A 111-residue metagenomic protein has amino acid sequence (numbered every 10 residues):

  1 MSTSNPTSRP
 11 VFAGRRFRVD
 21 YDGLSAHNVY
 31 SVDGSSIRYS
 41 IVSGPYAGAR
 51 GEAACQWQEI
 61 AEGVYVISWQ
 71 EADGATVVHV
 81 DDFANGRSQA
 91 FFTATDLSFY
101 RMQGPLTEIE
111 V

Functional and structural regions predicted by a protein language model:
S2-A26: Tryptophan-anchored aromatic micro-motifs
V11-A13, Y30-R38, I60-G63, V80-S88: Short, solvent-exposed coil/turn segments at beta-strand boundaries
F17-D22, Y39-V42, I67-E71, A90-T93: Short beta-strand segments that buttress and anchor functional surface loops
G23-L24, V64, P105: Large eukaryotic, non-enzymatic subunits of multiprotein complexes that serve as scaffolds/tethers, characterized by
G23-S25, G48, D73-G74, L97: Glycine-centered tight beta-turn/hairpin loop motif at sheet-sheet or coil-to-beta transitions
A26-A54, A94: N-terminal glycine/threonine-rich, aromatic-flanked beta-hairpin/loop signature
P45-H79: Contiguous, well-ordered beta-strand patches that form the walls/edges of small beta-barrel/beta-sandwich domains
S68-V111: Beta-sheet ligand-binding and adhesion/scaffold domains
